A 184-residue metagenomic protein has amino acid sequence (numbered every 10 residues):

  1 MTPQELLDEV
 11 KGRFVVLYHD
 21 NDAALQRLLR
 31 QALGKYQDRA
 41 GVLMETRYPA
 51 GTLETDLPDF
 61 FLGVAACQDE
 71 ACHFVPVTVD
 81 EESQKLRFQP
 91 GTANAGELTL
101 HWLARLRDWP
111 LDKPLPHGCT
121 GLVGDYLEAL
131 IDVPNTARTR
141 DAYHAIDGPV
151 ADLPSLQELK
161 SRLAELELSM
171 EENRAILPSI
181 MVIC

Functional and structural regions predicted by a protein language model:
M1-L6, T78-C184: Internal mixed-charge
M1-R27, V182-C184: Short, intrinsically disordered N-terminal pre-domain segments
F14, L33-A40, I131, N135: Sec/Tat-exported extracytoplasmic proteins
N21-R39: Amphipathic alpha-helical segments that form the core helices of the histone-fold
G41-T55: Short, charged early-sequence alpha-helical segments and their helix-coil boundaries
L43, A71-T78: Surface-exposed loop/edge segments in extracytoplasmic proteins
E54-H73: Solvent-exposed beta-hairpin/edge-strand motifs
